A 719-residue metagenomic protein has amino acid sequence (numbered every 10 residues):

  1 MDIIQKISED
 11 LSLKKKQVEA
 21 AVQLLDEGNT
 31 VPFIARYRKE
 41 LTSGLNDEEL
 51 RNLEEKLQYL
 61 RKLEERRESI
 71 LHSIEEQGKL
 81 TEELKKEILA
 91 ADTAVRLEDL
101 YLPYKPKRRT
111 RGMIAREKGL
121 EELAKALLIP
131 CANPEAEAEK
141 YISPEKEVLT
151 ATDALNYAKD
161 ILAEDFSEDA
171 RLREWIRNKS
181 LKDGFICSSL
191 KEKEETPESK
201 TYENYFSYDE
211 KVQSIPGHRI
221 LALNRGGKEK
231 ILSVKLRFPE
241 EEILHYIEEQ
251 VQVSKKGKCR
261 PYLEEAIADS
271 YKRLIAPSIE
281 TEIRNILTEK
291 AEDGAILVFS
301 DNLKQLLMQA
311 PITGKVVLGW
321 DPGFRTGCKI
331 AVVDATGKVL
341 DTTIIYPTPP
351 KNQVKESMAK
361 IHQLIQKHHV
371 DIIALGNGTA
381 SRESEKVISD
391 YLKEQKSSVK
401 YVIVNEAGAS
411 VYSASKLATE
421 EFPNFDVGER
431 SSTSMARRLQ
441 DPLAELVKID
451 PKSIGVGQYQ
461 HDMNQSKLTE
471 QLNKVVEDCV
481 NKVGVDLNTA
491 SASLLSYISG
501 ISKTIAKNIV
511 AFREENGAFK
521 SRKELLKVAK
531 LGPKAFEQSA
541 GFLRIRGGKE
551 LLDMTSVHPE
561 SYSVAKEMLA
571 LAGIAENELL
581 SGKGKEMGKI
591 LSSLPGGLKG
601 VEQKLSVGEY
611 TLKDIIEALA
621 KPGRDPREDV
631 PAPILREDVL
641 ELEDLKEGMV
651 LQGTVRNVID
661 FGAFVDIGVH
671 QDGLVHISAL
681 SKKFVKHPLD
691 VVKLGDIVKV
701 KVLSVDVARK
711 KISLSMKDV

Functional and structural regions predicted by a protein language model:
Q23-D26, P103, I114-E117, A222-G226 (+16 more regions): Replace "in large, NTP-powered and nucleic-acid-processing enzymes" with "in large, NTP-powered factors and other
T30-V31, T42, N46-E145, K482-D629 (+3 more regions): Accessory alpha-helical DNA-binding modules that contact the DNA backbone or grooves
Y37-K39, L128, P239, P322 (+11 more regions): Short, ordered loop/turn segments at secondary-structure junctions
E49-N52, Y59, L63-G319, R325-F425 (+1 more regions): Duplex nucleic acid-engaging cores and interfaces of nucleic-acid transaction enzymes
R96, V402, G408, S413-V483 (+1 more regions): Long, charge-rich intrinsically disordered scaffolds of nucleic-acid metabolism proteins
Y141-A151, Y208, R237, L244-Y271 (+4 more regions): Low-complexity, acidic/Ser/Thr- and charged residue-rich accessory regions of DNA metabolism proteins
N178-I186, W320-F324, T379-A380, V404-V411 (+5 more regions): A glycine-rich phosphate-binding loop feature that marks nucleotide/adenosyl-phosphate handling sites
E282-S300, S453-G484, E602-E647: Long, charged amphipathic helices and adjacent flexible linkers at domain junctions
